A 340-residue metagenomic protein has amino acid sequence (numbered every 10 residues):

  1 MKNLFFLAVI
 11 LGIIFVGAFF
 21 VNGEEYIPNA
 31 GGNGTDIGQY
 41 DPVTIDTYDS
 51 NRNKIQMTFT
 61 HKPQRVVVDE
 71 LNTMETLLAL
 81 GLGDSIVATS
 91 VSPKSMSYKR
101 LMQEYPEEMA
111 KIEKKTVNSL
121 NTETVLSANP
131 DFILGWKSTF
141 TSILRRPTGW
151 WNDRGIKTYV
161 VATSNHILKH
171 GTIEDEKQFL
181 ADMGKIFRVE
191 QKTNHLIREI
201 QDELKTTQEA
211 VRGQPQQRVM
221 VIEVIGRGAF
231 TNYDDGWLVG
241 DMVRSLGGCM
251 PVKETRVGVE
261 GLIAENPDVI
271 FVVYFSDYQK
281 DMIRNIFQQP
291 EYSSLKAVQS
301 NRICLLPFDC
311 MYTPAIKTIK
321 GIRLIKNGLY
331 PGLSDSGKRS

Functional and structural regions predicted by a protein language model:
K2-T76, K185-I222, E265-N266, Y274 (+1 more regions): Bacterial Sec-exported substrate-binding components of ABC uptake systems
Y26-I27, H170-K185, N194, V272-S340: Structured C-terminal subdomain patch of bacterial secreted/periplasmic proteins
M57, P63-R65, L134-S138, T163-H170 (+5 more regions): Second-shell loop/turn segments in exported
V67-D69, V87-S90, F132-W136, T158-A162 (+4 more regions): Structural recognition of the beta-strand scaffold that forms the well-ordered cores of secreted hydrolase catalytic
V68-A128, F132, W136-S138, P251: A short, structured surface patch at a secondary-structure boundary
N72-T76, L82, L101, N121 (+11 more regions): Stable alpha-helical elements in mature extracytoplasmic
S92-S95, T116, F230-R256: Alpha-helical, coiled-coil/dimerization segments enriched in small aliphatic residues
S95-S97, K137-T148, I156-D182, P215-L238 (+1 more regions): Extracytoplasmic ligand-binding site segments that recognize negatively charged/polar headgroups
